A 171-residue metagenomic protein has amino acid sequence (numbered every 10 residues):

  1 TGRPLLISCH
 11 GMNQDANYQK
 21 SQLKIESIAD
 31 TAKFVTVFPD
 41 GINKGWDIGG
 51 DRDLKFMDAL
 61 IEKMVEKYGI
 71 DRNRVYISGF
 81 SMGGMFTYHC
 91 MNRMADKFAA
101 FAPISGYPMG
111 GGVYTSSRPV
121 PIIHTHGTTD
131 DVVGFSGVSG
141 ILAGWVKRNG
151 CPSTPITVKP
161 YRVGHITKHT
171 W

Functional and structural regions predicted by a protein language model:
T1-L5, S117-P119: Proline/glycine-enriched tight loop/beta-turn segments at coil->beta junctions that connect or precede beta-strands
T1-R3, D47-M85, N92-K97: Gly/Ser-rich "nucleophile elbow"/oxyanion-hole loop immediately N-terminal to the catalytic nucleophile in hydrolases
L5, M12-E66, R162-V163, K168-W171: Active-site machinery of serine-nucleophile hydrolases
S81, Y107, T128: Residue-level signal for short, function-critical loop segments
D96-P108, P121: A conserved short beta-strand
H124-H126, D130: Short beta-strand/loop motif that positions the catalytic acidic residue of the alpha/beta-hydrolase fold
D131-G137: Conserved alpha/beta-hydrolase "acid-adjacent" motif
K147-W171: Short mixed-charge
